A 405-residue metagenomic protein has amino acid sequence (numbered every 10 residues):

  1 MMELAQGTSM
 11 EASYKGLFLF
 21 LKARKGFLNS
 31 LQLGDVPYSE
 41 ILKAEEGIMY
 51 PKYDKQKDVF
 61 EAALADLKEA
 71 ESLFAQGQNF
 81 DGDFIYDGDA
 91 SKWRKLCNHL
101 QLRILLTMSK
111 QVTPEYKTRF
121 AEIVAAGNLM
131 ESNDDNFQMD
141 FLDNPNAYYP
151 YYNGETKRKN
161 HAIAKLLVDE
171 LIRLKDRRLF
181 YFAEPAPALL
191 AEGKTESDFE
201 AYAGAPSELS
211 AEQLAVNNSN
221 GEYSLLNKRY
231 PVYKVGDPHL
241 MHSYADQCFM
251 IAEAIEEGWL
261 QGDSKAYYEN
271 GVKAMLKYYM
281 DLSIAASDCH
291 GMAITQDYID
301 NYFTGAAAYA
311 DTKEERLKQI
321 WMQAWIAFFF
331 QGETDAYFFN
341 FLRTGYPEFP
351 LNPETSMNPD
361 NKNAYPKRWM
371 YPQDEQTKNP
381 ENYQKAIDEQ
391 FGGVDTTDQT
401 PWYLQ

Functional and structural regions predicted by a protein language model:
M1-L21, K25-S283, A310-L317, Q323: Structured, solvent-exposed acidic/aromatic patches
L276-Q405: C-terminal functional modules
